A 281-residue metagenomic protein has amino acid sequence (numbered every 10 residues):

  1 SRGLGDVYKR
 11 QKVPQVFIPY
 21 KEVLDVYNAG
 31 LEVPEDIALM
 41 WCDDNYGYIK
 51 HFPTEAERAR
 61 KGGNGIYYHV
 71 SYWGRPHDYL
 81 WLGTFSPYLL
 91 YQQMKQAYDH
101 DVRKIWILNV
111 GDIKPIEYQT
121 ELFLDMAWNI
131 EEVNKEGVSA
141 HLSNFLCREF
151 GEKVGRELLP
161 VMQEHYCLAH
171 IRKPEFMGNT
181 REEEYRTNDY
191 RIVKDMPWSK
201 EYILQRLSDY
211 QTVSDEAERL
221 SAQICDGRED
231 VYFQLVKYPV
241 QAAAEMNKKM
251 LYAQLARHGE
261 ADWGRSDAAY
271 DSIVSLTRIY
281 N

Functional and structural regions predicted by a protein language model:
S1-K61, I203-Y232: Gly/Pro-rich turn-and-neighbor structural signature
G3-Y8, G264, A268-N281: Short, small-residue-biased leader/transition segments that mark boundaries at the very start of proteins
L39, A97, N109, F145 (+1 more regions): Conserved, mostly hydrophobic/aromatic
K61-F85: Active-site clefts of carbohydrate-active enzymes
S86-Q96: Short, acidic/polar
P115-D125: Histidine/acidic-residue-rich catalytic or RNA/ligand-binding cores of hydrolases and nuclease-related proteins
M126-S199: Charged, amphipathic alpha-helical linkers/stalks
Y238-A261: Extended, well-ordered alpha-helical segments in internal regulatory regions
